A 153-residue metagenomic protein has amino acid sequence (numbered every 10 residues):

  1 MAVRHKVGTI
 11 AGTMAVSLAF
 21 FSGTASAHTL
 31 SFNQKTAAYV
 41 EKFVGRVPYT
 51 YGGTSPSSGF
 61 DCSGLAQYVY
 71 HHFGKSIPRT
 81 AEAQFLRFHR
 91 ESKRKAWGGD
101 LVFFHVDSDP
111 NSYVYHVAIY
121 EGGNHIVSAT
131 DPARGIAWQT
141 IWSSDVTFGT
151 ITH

Functional and structural regions predicted by a protein language model:
A2-R4, G12, G23-E41, E91 (+2 more regions): Aromatic- and glycine-rich peptidoglycan recognition patches
A11-A19: Bacterial N-terminal signal peptides
G45-G98, S144: Catalytic cysteine-centered active-site loop
P48, S55-S57, D107-D109, N124-I126 (+1 more regions): Solvent-exposed loop/turn segments at secondary-structure junctions within structured extracellular/periplasmic domains
K95, S108-N111: Short glycine/proline-centered loop/turn elements that form peptide/ligand docking sites
